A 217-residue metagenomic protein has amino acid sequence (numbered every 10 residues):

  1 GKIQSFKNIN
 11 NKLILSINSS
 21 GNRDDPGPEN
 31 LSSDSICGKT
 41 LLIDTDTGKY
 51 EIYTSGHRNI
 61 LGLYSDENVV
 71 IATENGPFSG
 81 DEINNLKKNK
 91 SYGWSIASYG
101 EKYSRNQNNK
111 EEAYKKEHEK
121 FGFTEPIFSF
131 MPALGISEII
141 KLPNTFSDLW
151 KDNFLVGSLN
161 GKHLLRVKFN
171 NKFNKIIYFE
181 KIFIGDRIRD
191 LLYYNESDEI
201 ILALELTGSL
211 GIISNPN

Functional and structural regions predicted by a protein language model:
K2-K7, Y64, I140, L192: Conserved beta-strand position repeated across blades of beta-propeller domains
K12-L15, S19-I177, E196-S197, S209 (+1 more regions): Beta-propeller domain segments
N174-N195: Conserved blade-ending motifs and adjacent loop-strand segments that build the rim/top face of beta-propeller domains
I201-E205: Short, exposed beta-strand-loop hairpins at the edges of beta-sheets in extracellular/periplasmic proteins
